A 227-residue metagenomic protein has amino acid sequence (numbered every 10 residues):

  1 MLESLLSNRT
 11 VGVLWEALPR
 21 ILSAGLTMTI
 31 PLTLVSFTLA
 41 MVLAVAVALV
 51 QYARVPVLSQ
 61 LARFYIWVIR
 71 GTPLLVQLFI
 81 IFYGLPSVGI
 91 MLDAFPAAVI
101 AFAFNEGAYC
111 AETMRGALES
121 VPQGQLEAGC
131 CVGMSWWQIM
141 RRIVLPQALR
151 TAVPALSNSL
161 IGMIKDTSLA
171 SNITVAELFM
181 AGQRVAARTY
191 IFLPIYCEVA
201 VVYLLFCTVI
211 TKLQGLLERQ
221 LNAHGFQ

Functional and structural regions predicted by a protein language model:
M1-Q227: Transmembrane alpha-helices and adjacent helix-loop boundaries
